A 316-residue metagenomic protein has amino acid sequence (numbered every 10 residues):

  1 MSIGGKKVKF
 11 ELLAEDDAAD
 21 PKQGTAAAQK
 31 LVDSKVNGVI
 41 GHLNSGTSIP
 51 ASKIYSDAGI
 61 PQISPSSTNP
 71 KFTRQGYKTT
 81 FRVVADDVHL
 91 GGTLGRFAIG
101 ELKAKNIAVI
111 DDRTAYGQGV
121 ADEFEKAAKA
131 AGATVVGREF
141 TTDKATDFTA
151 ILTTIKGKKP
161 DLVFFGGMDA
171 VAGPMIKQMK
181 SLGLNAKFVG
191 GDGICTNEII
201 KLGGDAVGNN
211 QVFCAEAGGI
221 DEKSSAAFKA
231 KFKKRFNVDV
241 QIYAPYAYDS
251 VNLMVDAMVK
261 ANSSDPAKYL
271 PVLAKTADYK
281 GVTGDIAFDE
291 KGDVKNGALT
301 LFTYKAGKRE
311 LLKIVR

Functional and structural regions predicted by a protein language model:
M1-R316: Extracytosolic ligand-binding ectodomains
